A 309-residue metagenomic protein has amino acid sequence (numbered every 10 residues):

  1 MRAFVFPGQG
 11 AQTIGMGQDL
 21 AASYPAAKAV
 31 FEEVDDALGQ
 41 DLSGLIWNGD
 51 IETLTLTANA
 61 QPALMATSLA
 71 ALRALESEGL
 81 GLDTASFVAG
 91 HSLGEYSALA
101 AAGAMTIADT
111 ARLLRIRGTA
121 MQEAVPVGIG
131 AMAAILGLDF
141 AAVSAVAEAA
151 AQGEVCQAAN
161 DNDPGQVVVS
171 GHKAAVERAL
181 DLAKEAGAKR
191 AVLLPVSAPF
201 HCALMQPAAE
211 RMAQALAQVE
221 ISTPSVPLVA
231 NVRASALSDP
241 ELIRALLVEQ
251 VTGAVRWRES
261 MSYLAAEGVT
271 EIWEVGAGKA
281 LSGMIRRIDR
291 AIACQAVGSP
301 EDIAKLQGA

Functional and structural regions predicted by a protein language model:
M1-V143, L194, E271-A304: FabD-like malonyl-/acyl-CoA
Q9-Q12, L38, A102-G253: Alpha/beta catalytic cores of group-transfer enzymes, especially the acyltransferase/condensing modules of polyketide
E76, K184, A265-G268: Non-catalytic positions within long, well-ordered alpha-helices that form the structural scaffold/packing of enzyme
S92, E220, G268: Conserved functional loop/turn residues at catalytic and ligand-binding sites
A175-V176, A215, G268, I292 (+1 more regions): NAD(P)-dependent dehydrogenase/reductase Rossmann-like domain
G253-V269: A short, acidic, amphipathic alpha-helical segment used as a generic capping/interface helix at domain edges
